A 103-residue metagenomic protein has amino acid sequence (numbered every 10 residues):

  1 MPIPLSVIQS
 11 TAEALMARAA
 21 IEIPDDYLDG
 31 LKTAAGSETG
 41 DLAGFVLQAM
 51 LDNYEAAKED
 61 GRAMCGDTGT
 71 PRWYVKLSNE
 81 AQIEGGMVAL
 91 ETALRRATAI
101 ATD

Functional and structural regions predicted by a protein language model:
M1-D103: Non-transmembrane, aqueous-exposed alpha-helical and coiled segments at domain scale
